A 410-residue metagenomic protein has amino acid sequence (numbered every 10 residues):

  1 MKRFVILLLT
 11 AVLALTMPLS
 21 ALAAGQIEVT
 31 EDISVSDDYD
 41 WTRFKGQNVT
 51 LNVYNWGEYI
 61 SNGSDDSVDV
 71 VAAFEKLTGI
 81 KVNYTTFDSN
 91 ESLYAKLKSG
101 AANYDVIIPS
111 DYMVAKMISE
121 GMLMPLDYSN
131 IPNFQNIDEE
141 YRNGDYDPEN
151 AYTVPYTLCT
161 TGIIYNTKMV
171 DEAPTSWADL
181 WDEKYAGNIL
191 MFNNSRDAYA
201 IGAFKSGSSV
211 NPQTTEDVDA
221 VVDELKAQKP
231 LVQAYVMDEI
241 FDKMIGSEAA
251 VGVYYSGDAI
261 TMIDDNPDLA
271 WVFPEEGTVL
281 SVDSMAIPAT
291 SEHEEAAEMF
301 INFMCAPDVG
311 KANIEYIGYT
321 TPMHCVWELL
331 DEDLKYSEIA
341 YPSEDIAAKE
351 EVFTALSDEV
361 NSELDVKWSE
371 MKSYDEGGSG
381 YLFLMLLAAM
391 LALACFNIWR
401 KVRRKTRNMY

Functional and structural regions predicted by a protein language model:
L15-V29, V402: Sec-dependent signal peptide cleavage junction
A23-K116: Early extracytoplasmic/lumenal segment of secretory-pathway proteins
N52-S67, D88, A102-E248: Extracytoplasmic ligand-binding site segments that recognize negatively charged/polar headgroups
M113-K116, I245, V251-D268: A ligand-binding cleft/hinge motif common to bilobed small-molecule-binding domains
I118-P125, D145-N150, M262-F273, D333-E338: Ligand-binding "clamshell"
M124-Q135, T153, P267-V279, P288-S291: Short beta-strand->loop
P288-K349, M390-L393: Mature extracytoplasmic/periplasmic domains
E344-Y410: Conserved C-terminal helix/tail region of periplasmic/extracytoplasmic solute-binding proteins
